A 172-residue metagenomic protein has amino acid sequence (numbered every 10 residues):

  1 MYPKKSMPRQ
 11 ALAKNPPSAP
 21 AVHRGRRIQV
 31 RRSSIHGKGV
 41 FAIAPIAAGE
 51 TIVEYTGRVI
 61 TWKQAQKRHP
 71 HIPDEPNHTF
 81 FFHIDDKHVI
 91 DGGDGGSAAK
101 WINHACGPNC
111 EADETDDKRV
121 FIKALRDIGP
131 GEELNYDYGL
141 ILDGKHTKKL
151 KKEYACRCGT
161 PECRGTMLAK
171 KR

Functional and structural regions predicted by a protein language model:
M1-P16: Short, compositionally biased leader-like segments
Y2-S6, C106-R172: C-terminal SET catalytic tail plus cysteine-rich post-SET Zn-binding segment of SAM-dependent SET-domain
L12-D113: Catalytic cores of histone-lysine modification enzymes
